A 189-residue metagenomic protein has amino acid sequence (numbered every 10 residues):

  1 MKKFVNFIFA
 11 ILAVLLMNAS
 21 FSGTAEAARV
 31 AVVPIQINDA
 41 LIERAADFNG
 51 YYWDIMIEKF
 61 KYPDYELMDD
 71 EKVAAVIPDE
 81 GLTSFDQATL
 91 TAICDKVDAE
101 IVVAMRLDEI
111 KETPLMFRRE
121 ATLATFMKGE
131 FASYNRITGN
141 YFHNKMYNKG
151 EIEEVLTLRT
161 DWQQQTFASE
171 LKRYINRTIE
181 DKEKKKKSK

Functional and structural regions predicted by a protein language model:
M1-N6: Positively charged n-region of N-terminal signal peptides that target proteins for export
I8-S20: Bacterial N-terminal signal peptides
A25-A31, D54, Y62, K96 (+3 more regions): C-terminal/domain-edge helix-coil "capping" segments
A28-V32, D39-A104, N140-H143: N-terminal segment of the mature soluble domain
I35-I37, I110: Short beta-strand and adjacent turn/loop elements
A40-I42, E112-R118: Extracytoplasmic/secreted cell-surface and envelope-processing proteins
L90-T91, F117-E120: Short, P/G- and charge-enriched loop/turn segments at secondary-structure junctions
